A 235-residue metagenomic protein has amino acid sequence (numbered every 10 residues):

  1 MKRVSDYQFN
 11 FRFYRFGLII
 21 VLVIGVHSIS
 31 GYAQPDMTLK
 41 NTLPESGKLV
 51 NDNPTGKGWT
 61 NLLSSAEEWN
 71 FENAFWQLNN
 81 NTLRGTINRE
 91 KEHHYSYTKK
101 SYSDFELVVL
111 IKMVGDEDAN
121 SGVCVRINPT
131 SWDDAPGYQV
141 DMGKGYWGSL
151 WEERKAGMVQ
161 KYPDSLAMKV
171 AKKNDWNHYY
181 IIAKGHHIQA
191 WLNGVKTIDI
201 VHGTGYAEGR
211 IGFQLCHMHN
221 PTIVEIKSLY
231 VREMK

Functional and structural regions predicted by a protein language model:
M1-F13: N-terminal secretory signal peptides that target proteins for export/translocation
S5, S28-S30: Serine residues within intrinsically disordered or low-complexity segments
N10-G17, A33, W76: Compositionally biased, low-structure terminal segments
F11-Y14, V26, V140: Residue-level micro-sites within transmembrane alpha helices that shape and flank functional polar/acidic positions
G17-H27: Bacterial N-terminal signal peptides
G31-K235: Carbohydrate-interacting regions of secretory-pathway proteins
